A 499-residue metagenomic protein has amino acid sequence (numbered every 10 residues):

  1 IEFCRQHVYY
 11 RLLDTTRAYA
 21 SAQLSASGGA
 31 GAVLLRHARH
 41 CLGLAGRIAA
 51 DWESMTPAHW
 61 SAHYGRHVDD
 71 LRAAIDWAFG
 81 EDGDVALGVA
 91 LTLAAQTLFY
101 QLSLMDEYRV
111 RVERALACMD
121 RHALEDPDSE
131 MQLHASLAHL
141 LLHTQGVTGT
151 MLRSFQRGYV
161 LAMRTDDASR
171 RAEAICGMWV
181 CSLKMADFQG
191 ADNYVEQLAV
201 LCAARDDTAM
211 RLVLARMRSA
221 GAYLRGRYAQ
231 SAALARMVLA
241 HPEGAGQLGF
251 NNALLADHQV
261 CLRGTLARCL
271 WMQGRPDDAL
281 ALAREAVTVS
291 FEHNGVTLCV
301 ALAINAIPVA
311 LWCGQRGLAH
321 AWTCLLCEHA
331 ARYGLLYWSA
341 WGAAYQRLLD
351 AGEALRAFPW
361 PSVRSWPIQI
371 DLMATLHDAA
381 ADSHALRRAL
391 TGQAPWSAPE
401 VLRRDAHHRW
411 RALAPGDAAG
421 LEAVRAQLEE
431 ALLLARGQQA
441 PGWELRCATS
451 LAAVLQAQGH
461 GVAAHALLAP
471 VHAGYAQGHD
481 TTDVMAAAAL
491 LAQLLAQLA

Functional and structural regions predicted by a protein language model:
I1-S27, G31-R39, F79-G80, D84-Q96 (+2 more regions): C-terminal boundary/linker of central alpha/beta nucleotide-binding cores
L34-S54, I75-A78, V89-A95, V112-M119 (+3 more regions): Short acidic-capped amphipathic helix/loop micro-motif used as an active-site/signal-coupling element
H59-H122, S129-L141, R171-I175, W179-S182 (+1 more regions): Short, well-ordered secondary-structure microsegments that present a prominent hydrophobic/aromatic side chain
H63-R66, G83, L87, E107 (+13 more regions): Structural signature of alpha-solenoid helical repeat junctions
D76-G83, L116-E130, V160-A168, L201-T208 (+5 more regions): Flexible helix-coil transition and linker loops at the boundaries of alpha-helical arrays
W77, T97-L98, L140-L141, L161 (+9 more regions): Residue-level signature for tetratricopeptide repeat
S103, Q145-G146, A186, G226 (+3 more regions): Residue-level detector of the short coil/turn that links helix A to helix B within each tetratricopeptide repeat
H134, A232-H241, R263-A499: Helix-coil-helix junctions within alpha-helical repeat/solenoid scaffolds
